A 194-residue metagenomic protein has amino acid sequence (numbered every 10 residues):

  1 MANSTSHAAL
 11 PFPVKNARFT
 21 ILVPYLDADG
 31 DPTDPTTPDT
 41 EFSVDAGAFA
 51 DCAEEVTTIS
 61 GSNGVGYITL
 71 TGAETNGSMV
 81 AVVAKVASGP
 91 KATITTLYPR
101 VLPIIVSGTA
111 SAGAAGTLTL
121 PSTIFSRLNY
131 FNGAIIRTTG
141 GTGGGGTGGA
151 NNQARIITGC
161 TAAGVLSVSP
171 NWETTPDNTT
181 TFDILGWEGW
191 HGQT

Functional and structural regions predicted by a protein language model:
A2-D34, D39-E41, A134-R137, Q193-T194: Beta-strand-rich structural segments
A28-T33, G47-A48, G145-G146: Extracellular acidic loop/turn motifs
S43-S62, T147-G148: Low-complexity "stalk/linker" and mucin-like segments enriched in Ser/Thr/Pro/Ala/Gly
I59-I68, G164-L166: Glycine-centered loop-to-beta-strand initiation motif
G66-G77: Short, hydrophobic beta-strand segments
N76-S88: Short, aromatic- and glycine-rich surface loops/edge beta-strands on solvent-exposed regions
G89-L102: Edge beta-strands of extracellular beta-sandwich domains
P103-N132, R137-Q193: Small/polar beta-strand repeat architecture
